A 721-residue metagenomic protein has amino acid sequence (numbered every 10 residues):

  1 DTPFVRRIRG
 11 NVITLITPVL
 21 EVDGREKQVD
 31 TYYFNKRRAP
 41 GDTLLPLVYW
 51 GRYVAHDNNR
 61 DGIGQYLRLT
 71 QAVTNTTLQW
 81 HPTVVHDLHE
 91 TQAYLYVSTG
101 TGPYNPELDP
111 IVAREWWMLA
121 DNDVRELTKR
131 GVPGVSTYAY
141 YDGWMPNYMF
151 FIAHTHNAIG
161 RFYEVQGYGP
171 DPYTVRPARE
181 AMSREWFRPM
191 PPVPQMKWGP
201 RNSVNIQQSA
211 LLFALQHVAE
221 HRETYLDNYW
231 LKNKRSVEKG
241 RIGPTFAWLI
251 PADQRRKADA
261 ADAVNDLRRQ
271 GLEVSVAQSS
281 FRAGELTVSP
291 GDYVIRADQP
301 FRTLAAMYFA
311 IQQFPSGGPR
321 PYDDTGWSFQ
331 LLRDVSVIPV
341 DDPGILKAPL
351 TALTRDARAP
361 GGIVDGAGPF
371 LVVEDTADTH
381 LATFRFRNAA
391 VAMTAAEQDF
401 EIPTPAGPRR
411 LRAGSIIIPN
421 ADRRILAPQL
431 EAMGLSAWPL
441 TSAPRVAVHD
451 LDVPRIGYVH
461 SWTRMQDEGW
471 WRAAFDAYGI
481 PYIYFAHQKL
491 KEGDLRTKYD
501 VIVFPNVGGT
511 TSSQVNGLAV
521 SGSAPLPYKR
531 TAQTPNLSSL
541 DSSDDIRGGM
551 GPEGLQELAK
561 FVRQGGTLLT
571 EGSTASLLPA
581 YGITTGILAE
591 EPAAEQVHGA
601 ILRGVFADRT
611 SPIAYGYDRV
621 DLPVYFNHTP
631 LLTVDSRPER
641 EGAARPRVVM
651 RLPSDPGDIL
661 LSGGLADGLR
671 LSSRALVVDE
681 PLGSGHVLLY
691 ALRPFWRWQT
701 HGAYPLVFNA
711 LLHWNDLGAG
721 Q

Functional and structural regions predicted by a protein language model:
D1-I13, V54, R60, Y66 (+7 more regions): Intrinsic-disorder/low-complexity accessory segments
N11-F34, Y499: Carboxylate/His-rich catalytic cores and anion/metal-binding grooves
P18-V22, Y32, D87-L95, T574: Short, solvent-exposed turn/loop segments enriched in Gly/Ser/Thr/Pro and often Arg
R25-G51, A55, Q71, V634-D635 (+1 more regions): Active-site-proximal cap/loop segments of hydrolase catalytic domains
V84: Short acidic donor-binding loop at the edge of a beta-strand
